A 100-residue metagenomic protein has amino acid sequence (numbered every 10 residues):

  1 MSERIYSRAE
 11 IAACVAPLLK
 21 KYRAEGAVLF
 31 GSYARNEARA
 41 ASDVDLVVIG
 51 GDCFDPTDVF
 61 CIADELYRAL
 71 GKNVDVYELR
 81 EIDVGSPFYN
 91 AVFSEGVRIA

Functional and structural regions predicted by a protein language model:
M1-G26, A34-A40, G51-A100: Catalytic core of pol beta-like nucleotidyltransferases
D45-V48: Short beta-strand->loop micro-motif that forms the acidic, two-metal-ion catalytic signature in nucleotide-processing
